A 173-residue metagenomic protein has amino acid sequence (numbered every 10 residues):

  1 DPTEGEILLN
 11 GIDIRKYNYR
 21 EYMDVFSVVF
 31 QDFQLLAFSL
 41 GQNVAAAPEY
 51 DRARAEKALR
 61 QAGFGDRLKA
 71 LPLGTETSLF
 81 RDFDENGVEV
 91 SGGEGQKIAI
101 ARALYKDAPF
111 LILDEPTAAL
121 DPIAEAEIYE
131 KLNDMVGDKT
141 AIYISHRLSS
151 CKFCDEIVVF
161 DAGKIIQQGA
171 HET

Functional and structural regions predicted by a protein language model:
G65-I98, D107: ABC-fold ATPase nucleotide-binding domain signature/coupling loops
L111-E115: Catalytic Walker B motif of ABC-type/P-loop ATPase nucleotide-binding domains
P122-A124: Helix N-cap at the start of a conserved alpha-helix in ABC-type nucleotide-binding domains
D134-Y143, C151: Conserved catalytic loops of ABC-family nucleotide-binding domains
F153-V159: Conserved catalytic segment of ABC-fold P-loop ATPases
Q168-G169: ABC ATPase "signature
